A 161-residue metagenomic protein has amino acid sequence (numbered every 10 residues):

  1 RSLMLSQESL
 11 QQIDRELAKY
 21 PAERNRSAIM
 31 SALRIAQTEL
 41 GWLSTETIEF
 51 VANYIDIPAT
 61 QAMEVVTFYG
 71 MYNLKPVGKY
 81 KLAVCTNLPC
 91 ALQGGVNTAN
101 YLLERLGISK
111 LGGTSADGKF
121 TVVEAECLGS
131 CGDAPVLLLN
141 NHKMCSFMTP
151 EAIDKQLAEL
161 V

Functional and structural regions predicted by a protein language model:
R1-V161: Signature of N-terminal electron-transfer/Fe-S-associated modules in redox systems
